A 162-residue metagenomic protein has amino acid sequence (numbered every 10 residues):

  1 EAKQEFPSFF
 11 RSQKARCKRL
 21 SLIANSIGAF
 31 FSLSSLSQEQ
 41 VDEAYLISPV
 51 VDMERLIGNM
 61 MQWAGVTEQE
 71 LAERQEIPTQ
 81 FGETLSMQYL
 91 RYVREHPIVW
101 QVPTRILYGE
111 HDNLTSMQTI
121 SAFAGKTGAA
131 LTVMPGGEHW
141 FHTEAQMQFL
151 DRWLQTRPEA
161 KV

Functional and structural regions predicted by a protein language model:
E1-A15: Alpha/beta-hydrolase active-site loop
K3, S26, N113-L114: Short alpha-helix boundary/capping motifs
F6-F9, I27, E159-V162: Polar low-complexity intrinsically disordered regions
F6-F9, S32, I120: Aromatic/hydrophobic pocket-lining residues that form π-stacking "cages" and hydrophobic walls in ligand
R19, E39-A122, K126-V133, G137-M147 (+1 more regions): The alpha/beta-hydrolase serine catalytic core
I23-S32: Gly/Ala-rich beta-loop-alpha elbow adjacent to hydrolase catalytic centers
S35-L36: Aromatic pocket-lining residues of Rossmann-like dinucleotide-binding sites
